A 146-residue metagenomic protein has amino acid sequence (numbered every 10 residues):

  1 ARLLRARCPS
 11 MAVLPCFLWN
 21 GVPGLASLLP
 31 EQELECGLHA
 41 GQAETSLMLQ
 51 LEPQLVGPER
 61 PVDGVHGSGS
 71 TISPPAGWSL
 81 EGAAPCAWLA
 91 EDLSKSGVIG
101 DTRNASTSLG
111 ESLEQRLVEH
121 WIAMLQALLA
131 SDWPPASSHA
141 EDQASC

Functional and structural regions predicted by a protein language model:
A1-C146: Extended, histidine- and acidic-residue-enriched regions that form the cofactor-binding/catalytic faces
